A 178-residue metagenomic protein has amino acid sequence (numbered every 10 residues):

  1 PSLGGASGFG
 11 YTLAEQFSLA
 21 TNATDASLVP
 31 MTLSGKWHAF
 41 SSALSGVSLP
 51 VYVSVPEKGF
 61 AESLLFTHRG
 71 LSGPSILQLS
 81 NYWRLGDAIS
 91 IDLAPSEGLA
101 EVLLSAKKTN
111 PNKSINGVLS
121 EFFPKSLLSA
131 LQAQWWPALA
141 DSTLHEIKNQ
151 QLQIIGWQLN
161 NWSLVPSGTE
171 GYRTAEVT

Functional and structural regions predicted by a protein language model:
P1, A14, L93-E97, L103 (+1 more regions): Generic low-polarity alpha-helical segments
P1, S7-G8, G73-I76: Short, flexible micro-motifs
P1-G5, L13-E15, L64-R69: Short hydrophobic core segments
G5-D25: Glycine-rich beta-alpha-beta "Rossmann" dinucleotide-binding loop(s) and their flanking helix/strand
L19-D25, V29-Q150: An anion/pyrophosphate-binding glycine-rich loop and adjacent beta-alpha core in soluble alpha-beta enzymes
A133-T178: A glycine-rich dinucleotide-binding beta-alpha-beta segment and adjacent secondary-structure elements that constitute
